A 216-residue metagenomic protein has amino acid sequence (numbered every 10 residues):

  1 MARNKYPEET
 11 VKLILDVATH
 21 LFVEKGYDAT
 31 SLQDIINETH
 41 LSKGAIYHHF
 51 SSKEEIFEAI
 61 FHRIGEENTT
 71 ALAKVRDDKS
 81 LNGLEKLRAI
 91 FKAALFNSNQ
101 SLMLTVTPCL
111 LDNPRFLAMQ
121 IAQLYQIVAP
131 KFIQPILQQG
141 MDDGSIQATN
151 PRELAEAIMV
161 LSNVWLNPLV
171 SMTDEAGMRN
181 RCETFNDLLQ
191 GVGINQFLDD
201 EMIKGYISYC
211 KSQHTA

Functional and structural regions predicted by a protein language model:
M1-K25, T30-L41, E54-E58: Basic, helix-initiating cap at the start of DNA-binding domains
V23, Y47-S51, A59, R63: Base-recognition residues in the alpha-helical recognition helix of bacterial helix-turn-helix
G44: Key DNA-contact positions within bacterial/archaeal DNA-binding proteins
A59, A73-L104, A155-I158: Hydrophobic alpha-helical connector segments
L84-E85, L124-Y125, Q138-A157, E175-N180: All-alpha amphipathic helical-bundle segments outside canonical DNA-binding/catalytic cores that form hydrophobic
R88, Q134-L137, P151-M159, I203-I207: Short, well-structured alpha-helical segments
N99-I146: Short secondary-structure transition hinges
L137-Q138, D142, S171-A216: C-terminal peripheral helix-coil segments that are non-catalytic and often amphipathic
